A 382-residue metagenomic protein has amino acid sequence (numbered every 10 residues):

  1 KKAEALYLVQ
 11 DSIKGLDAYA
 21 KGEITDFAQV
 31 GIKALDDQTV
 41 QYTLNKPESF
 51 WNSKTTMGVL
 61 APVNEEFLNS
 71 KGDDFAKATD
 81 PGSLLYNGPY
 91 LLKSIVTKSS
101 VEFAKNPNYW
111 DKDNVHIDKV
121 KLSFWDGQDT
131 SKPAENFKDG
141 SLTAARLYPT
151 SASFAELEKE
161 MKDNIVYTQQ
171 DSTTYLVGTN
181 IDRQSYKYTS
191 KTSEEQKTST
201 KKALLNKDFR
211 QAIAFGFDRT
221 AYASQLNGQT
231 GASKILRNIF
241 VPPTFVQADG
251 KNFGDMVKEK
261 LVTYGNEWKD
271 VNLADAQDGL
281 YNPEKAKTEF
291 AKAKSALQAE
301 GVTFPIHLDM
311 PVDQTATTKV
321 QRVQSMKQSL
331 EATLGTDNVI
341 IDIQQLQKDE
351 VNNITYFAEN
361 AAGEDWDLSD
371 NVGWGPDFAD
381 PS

Functional and structural regions predicted by a protein language model:
K1-D11, L35, Q41, N136 (+1 more regions): Aromatic- and charge-enriched surface segment that lines or borders ligand/interaction sites
K14, T25-A28, L44-K121: Gly/Pro-rich hinge or "lid" segments in bacterial periplasmic/extracellular proteins
V40-Q41, G88-Y90, V101-E102, D118-F124 (+2 more regions): Short, well-ordered beta-strand elements
F75-P81, N108-L157, D171: Ligand-site clamp/hinge motif
A104-N108, D126, T173-D208, A212 (+1 more regions): A bilobed periplasmic-binding-protein/Venus flytrap-type ligand-binding module shared by bacterial periplasmic
E135-L142, N164-I165, S329-S382: Periplasmic binding protein-like
A155-Q169, I181-D182, A379-S382: Ligand-binding "clamshell"
A203-T333: Append "and occasionally in soluble cytosolic enzymes with long acidic Gly/Pro-rich linkers
